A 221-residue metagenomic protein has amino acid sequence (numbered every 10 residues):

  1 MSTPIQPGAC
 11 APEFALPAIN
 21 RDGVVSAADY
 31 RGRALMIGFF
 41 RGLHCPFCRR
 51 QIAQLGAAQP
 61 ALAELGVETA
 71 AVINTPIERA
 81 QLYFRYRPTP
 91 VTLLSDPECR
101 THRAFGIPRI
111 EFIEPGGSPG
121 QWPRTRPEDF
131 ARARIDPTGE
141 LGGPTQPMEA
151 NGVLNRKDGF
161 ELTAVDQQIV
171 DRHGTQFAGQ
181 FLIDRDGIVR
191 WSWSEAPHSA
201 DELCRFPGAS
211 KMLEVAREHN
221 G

Functional and structural regions predicted by a protein language model:
M1-A27: N-terminal "domain-start" segment that seeds a small globular fold
Q6-A9, R31, E64, T175: A generic fold-level signal
P12, A34-M36, F177-G179: Short loop/turn microsegments at loop-to-beta-strand junctions
V25-L55, E68: Short active-site neighborhood of thiol/selenol oxidoreductases, capturing the structured segment around
F39, V72, I183: Catalytic metal- and UDP-sugar-binding loop of GT-A-like glycosyltransferases, i.e., residues flanking the conserved
Q51-A104: Structural microenvironment flanking redox-active thiols in thiol-disulfide oxidoreductases
D96-A200: Thiol/selenol-based redox catalytic cores and closely related redox-interacting motifs
A196-H219: A short, polar/charged loop-to-alpha-helix boundary motif
